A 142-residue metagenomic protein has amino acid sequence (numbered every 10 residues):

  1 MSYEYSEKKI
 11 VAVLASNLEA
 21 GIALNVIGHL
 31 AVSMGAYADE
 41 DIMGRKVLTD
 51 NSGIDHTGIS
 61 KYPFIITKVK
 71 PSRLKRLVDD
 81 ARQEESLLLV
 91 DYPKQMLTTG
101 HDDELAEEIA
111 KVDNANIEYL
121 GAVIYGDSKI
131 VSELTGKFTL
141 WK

Functional and structural regions predicted by a protein language model:
M1-K142: Positively charged, small/polar-rich N-terminal and surface patches that mediate targeting and assembly and bind
